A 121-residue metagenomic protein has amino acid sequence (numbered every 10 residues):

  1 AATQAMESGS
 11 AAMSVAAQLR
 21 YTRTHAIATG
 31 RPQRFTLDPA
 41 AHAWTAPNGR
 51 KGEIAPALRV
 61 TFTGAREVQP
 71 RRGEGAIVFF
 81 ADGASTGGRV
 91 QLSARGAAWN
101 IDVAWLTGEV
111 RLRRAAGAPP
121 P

Functional and structural regions predicted by a protein language model:
A1-A28, P32-P121: N-terminal helix-rich module
